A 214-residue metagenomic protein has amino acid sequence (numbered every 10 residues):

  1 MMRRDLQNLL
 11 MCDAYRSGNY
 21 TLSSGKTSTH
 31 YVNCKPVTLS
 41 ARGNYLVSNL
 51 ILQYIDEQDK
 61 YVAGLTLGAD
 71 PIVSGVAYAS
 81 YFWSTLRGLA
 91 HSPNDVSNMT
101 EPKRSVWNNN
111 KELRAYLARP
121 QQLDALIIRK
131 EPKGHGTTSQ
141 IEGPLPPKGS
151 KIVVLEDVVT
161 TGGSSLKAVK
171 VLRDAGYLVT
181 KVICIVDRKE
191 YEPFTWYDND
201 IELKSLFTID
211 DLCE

Functional and structural regions predicted by a protein language model:
M1-Q58: Active-site-facing substrate-recognition patch
M2-L9, S97-P102, L166-E214: PRPP-dependent phosphoribosyltransferase catalytic core
G25, V62, A125: Conserved hydrophobic/aromatic pocket- or pore-lining residues that grip, position, or stack substrates in active sites
T38-A41, D70, H135, G162 (+1 more regions): Loop/helix-junction capping segments adjacent to catalytic residues or to phosphate/diphosphate-binding pockets
D59-G68, I183-C184: Short glycine-rich phosphate-binding loop at a beta-alpha junction
Y61, K151-V153, K181: Structural motif
S74-V153, T161-L166: Short, glycine/charge-rich flexible loops or terminal/linker lids adjacent to PRPP-binding catalytic cores
E156: Conserved acidic carboxylate
